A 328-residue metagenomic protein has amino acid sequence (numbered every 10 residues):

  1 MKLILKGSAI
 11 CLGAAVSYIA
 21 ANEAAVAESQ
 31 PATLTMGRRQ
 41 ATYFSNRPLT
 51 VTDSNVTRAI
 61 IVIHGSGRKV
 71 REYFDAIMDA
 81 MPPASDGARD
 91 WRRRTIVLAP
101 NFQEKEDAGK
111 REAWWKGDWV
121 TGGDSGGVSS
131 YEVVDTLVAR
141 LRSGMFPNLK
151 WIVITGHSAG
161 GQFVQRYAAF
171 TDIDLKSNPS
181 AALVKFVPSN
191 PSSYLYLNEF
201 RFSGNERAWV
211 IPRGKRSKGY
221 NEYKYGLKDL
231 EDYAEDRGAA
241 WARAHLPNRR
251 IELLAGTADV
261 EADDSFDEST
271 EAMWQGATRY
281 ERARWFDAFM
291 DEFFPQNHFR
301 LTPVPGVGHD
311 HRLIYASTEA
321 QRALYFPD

Functional and structural regions predicted by a protein language model:
M1-C11: Bacterial N-terminal signal peptides that target proteins for export
I19-A59, G67-I96, W119-G126, E132 (+8 more regions): A domain-start/cap signature at the N-terminus of enzymes
N46, L254, D267-E268, R284-D328: C-terminal catalytic histidine-bearing segment of alpha/beta-hydrolase fold enzymes
I61-R68, F102, G256: Glycine-rich His-Gly loop
H64, E252-G276, G306: Conserved strand-to-loop "acid loop" that flanks and positions the catalytic carboxylate
K105-G109, S192-F200: A short beta-to-alpha transition loop/helix N-cap that caps and shapes the active-site region
W115-M145: Alpha/beta-hydrolase active-site loop
K150, A182-V184, L246-I251, D267: Short, proline-enriched alpha-helix->beta-strand connector loops that line the catalytic pocket of alpha/beta-hydrolase
